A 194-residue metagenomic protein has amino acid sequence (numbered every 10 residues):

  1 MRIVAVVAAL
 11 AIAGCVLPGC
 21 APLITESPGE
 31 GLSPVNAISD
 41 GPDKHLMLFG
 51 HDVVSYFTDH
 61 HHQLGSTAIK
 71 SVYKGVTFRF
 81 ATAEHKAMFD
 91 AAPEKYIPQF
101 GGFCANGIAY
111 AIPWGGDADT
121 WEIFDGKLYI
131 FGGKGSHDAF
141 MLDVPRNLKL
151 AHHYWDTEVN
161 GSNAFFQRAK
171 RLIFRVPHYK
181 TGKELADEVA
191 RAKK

Functional and structural regions predicted by a protein language model:
M1-V7: Bacterial N-terminal signal peptides that target proteins for export
V7-P18: Bacterial N-terminal signal peptides
C20-K74, E94-K194: Intrinsically disordered, low-complexity terminal tails and linkers in eukaryotic proteins, enriched in charged/polar
Y73-T82: Short, well-structured hydrophobic secondary-structure segments
A83-M88: Extracytoplasmic
